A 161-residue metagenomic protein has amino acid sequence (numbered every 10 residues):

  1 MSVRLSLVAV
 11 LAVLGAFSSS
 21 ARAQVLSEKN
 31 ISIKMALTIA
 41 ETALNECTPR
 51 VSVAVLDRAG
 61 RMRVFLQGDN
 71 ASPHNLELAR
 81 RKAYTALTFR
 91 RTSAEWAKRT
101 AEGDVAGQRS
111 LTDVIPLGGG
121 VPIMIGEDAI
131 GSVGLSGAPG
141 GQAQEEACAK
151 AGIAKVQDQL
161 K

Functional and structural regions predicted by a protein language model:
M1-L5: Positively charged n-region of N-terminal signal peptides that target proteins for export
S6-F17: Bacterial N-terminal signal peptides
R22-K161: Flexible, solvent-exposed loop/hinge segments and secondary-structure transition points
